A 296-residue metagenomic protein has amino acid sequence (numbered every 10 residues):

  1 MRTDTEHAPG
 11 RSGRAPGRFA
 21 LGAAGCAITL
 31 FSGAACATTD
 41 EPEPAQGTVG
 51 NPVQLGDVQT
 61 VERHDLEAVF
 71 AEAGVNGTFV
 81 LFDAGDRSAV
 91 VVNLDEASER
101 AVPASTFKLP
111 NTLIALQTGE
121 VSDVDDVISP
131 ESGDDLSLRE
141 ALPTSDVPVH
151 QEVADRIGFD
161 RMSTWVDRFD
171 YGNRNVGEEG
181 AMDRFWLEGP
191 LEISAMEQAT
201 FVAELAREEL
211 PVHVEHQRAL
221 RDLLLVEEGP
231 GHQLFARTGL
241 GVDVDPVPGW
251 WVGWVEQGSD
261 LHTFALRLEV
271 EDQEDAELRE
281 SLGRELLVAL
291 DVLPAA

Functional and structural regions predicted by a protein language model:
R2-A24: Bacterial N-terminal signal peptides that target proteins for export
S32-A35: C-terminal motif of bacterial Sec signal peptides marking the signal peptidase cleavage site
A37-E67, G158, A206-E228, T238-A296: Structured C-terminal helix/loop/strand segments within mature extracytoplasmic catalytic/sensor domains
V53-D57, D95-V102, V127-E140, V147-D155 (+3 more regions): Second-shell loop/turn segments in exported
V61-L94, G253-E256, L266: A short, well-structured edge-of-sheet supersecondary motif
R100-V124, A141, F264: Active-site SXXK
Q117-G133, V212-H216: Short, well-structured active-site flanking segments
E152-A206: Mid-domain, small-residue-enriched loop/turn segments at the edges of structured enzyme/sensor domains
